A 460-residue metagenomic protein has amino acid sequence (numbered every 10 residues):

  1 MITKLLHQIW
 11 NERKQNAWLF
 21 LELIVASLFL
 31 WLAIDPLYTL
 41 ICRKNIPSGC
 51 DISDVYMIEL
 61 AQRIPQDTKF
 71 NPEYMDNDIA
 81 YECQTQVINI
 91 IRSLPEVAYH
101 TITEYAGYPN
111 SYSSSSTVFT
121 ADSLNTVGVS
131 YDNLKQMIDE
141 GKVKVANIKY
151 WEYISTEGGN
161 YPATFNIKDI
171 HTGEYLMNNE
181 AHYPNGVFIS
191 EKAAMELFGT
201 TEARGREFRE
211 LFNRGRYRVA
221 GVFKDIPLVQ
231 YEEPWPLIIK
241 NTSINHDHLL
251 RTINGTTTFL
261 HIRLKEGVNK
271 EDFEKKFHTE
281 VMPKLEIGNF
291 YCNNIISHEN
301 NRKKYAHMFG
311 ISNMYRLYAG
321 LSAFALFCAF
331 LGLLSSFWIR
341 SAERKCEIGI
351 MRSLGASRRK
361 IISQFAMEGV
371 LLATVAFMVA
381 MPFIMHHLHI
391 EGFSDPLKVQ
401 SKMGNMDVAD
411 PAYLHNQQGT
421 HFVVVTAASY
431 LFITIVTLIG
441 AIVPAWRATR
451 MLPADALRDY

Functional and structural regions predicted by a protein language model:
I2-H7, L40-R43, G419-Y460: C-terminal membrane-exit region of the final transmembrane helix in multipass inner-membrane proteins
T3-H7, L331-M367, R450-Y460: Intracellular coupling helices
R13-L40, G310-G349, L371-F383, I435-V436: Hydrophobic alpha-helical transmembrane segments of multi-pass inner-membrane transport and secretion
I34-D139, D395-L414: Membrane-proximal extracellular/periplasmic loop immediately following the first transmembrane helix
S113-A306: Mid-to-C-terminal secondary-structure elements that act as membrane-proximal/extracytoplasmic interface segments
M314, M378, L397-V443: Conserved transmembrane alpha-helices of multi-pass membrane proteins, especially helix-helix packing segments enriched
C346-F393, A428, F432, V436: Transmembrane alpha-helical interface segments in multi-pass membrane proteins
